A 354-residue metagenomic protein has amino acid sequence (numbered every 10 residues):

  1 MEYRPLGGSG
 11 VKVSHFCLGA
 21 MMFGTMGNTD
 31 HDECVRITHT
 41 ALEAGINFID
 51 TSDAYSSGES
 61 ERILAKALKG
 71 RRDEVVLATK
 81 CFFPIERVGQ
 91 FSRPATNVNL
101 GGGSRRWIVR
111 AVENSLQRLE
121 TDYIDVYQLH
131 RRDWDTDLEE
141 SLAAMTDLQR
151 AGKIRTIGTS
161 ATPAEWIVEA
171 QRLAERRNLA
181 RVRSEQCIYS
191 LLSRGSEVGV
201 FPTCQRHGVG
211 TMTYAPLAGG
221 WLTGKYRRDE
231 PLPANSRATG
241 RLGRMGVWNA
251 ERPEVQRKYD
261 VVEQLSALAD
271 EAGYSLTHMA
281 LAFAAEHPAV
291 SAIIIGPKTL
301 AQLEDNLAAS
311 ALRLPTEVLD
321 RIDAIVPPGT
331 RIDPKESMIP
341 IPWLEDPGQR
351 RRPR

Functional and structural regions predicted by a protein language model:
M1-T79, R150: N-terminal binding-site loop/beta-alpha segment at the start of enzyme catalytic domains that lines or forms
L6, L18, C34, I49 (+13 more regions): Conserved, mostly hydrophobic/aromatic
V11-F16, G45-N47, R71-V75, T121-D125 (+5 more regions): Short, well-ordered coil/turn segments that N-cap beta-strands
M21, S52-A54, K80-P84, L129-R132 (+4 more regions): Active-site beta-loop-alpha junctions enriched in small/polar residues
M26-G27, V88-G199: Glycine/proline-rich, positively charged, aromatic-decorated active-site loop/lid region on the catalytic face
T38, E61, A65, V112-L116 (+7 more regions): Generic structural signal for well-ordered alpha-helices, preferentially at hydrophobic/aromatic core positions
S196-R241, S275: Aromatic-lined glycan-binding groove of carbohydrate-active enzymes
E230-E271, E286-S291, L300, E304-R354: Terminal-tail/helix-coil boundary detector
